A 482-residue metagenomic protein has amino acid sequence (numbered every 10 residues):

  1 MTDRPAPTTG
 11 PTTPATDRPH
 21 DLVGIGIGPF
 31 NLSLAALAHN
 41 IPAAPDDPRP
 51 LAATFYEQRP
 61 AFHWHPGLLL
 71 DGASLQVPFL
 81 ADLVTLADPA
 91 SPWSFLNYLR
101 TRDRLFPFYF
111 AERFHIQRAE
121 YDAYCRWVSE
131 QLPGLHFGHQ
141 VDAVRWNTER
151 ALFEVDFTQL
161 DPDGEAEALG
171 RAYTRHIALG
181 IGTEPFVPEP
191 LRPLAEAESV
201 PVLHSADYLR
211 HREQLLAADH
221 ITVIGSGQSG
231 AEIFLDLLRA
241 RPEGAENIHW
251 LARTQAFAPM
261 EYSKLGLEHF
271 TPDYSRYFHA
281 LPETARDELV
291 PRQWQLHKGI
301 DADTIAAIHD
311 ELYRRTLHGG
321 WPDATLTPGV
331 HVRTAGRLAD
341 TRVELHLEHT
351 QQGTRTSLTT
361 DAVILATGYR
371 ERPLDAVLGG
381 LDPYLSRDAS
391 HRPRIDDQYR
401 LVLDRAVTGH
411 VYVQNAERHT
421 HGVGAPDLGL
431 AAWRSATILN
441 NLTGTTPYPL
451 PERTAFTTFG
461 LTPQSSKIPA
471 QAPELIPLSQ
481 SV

Functional and structural regions predicted by a protein language model:
T2-P60, F108-Q228, E232-V482: Flavin (primarily FAD) cofactor-binding/catalytic cores of flavoenzymes
A61, P66-D88, L99-E120: Dinucleotide-binding Rossmann-like beta1-alpha1 core, especially the glycine-rich loop that anchors the ADP
L86-F95, R286: Extended, charge-rich low-complexity interaction segments
P92-T101, E189, H204: Secondary-structure junction/capping motif
